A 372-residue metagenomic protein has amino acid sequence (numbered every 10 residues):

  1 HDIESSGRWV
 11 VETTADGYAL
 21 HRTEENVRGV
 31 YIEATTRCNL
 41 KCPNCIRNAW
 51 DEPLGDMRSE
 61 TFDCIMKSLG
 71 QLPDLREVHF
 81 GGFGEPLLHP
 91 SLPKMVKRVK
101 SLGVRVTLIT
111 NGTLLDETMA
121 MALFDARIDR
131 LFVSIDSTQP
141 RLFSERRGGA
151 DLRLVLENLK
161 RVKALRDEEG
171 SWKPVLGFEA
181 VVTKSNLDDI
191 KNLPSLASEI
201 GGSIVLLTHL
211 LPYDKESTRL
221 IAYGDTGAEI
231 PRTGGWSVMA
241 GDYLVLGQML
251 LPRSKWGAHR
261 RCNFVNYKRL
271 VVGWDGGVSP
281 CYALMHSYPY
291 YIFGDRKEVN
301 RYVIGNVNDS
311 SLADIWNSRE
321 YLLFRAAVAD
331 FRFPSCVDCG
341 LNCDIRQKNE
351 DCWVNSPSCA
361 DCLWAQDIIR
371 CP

Functional and structural regions predicted by a protein language model:
H1-E4, W9, H21, E33 (+5 more regions): Radical SAM enzyme [4Fe-4S]-AdoMet core and its adjacent flexible, acidic and glycine-rich loops/tails across
H1-G55, G70-P73, Y267-K268, P280-Y282 (+2 more regions): N-terminal pre-core extensions flanking Radical SAM catalytic domains
G29, N44, E77, R130 (+1 more regions): Residues at the N-termini of beta-strands
C38, G84, G112, A180-V182 (+1 more regions): Short, flexible loop/turn elements at secondary-structure junctions
I46, G82, T110, A180 (+1 more regions): Residue-level recognition of beta-strand->loop/alpha-helix junctions
A49, G82, I135, H209 (+3 more regions): Residues that line or immediately flank small-molecule/substrate-binding pockets and catalytic motifs
E52-I109, T113-D129: Conserved Radical SAM active-site core
